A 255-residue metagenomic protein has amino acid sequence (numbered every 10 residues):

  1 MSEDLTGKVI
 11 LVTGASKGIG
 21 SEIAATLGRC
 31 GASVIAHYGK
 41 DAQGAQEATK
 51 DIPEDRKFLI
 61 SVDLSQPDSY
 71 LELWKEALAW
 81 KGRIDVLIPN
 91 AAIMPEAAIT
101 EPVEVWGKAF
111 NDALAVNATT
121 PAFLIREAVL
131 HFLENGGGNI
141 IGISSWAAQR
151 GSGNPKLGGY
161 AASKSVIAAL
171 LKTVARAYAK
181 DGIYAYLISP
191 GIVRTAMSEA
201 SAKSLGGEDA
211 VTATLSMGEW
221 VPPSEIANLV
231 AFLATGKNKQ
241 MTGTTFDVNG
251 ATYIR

Functional and structural regions predicted by a protein language model:
D4, A231, T242-R255: Short C-terminal tail/terminal secondary-structure segment of NAD(P)H-dependent dehydrogenase/reductase domains
S16-K17: Conserved glycine-rich cofactor-binding loop
C30-E47: Conserved glycine-rich Rossmann-like NAD(P)H-binding loop of the short-chain dehydrogenase/reductase
L71, I93-N111, K156-G159, E199 (+1 more regions): Conserved mid-core segment of classical short-chain dehydrogenase/reductases
I93-M94, G107-A109, I141-K180, I192-V193: Catalytic loop of short-chain dehydrogenase/reductase
I125-R126, K172: A short, exposed helix-loop element centered on a Lys and neighboring polar residues
A179, Y184, M241-G243: Short, small/polar-rich loop/turn modules that mediate ligand/substrate recognition or access, typified
